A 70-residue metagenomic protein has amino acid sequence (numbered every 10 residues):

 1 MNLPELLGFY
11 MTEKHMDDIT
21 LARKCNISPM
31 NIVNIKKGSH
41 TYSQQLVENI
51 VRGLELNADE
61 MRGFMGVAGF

Functional and structural regions predicted by a protein language model:
M1-D18: A short, Lys/Arg-rich alpha-helix, primarily the initiator
M11, A22, V51: The alpha-helix within a helix-turn-helix
T12, N26, K37-S39, G66: Residue-level detection of the helix-turn-helix DNA-binding "recognition helix"
H15-N34, Q44-Q45: Short alpha-helical DNA-recognition segment
S28, L56-D59: Helix N-cap / loop-to-helix initiation motif
S39-G53: Short, basic-rich loop-to-helix N-cap that marks the start of a DNA-contacting helix
A58-F70: Short amphipathic recognition helices of helix-turn-helix/homeodomain-type DNA-binding modules
